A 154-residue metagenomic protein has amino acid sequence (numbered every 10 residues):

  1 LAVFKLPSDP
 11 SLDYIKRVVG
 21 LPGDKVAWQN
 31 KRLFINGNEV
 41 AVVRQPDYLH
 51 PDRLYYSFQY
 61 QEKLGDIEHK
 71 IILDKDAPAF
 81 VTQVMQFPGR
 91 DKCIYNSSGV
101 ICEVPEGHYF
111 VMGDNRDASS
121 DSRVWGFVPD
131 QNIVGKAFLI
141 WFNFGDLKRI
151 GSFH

Functional and structural regions predicted by a protein language model:
L1-H154: Soluble "head" domains of membrane/secretory-pathway proteins
